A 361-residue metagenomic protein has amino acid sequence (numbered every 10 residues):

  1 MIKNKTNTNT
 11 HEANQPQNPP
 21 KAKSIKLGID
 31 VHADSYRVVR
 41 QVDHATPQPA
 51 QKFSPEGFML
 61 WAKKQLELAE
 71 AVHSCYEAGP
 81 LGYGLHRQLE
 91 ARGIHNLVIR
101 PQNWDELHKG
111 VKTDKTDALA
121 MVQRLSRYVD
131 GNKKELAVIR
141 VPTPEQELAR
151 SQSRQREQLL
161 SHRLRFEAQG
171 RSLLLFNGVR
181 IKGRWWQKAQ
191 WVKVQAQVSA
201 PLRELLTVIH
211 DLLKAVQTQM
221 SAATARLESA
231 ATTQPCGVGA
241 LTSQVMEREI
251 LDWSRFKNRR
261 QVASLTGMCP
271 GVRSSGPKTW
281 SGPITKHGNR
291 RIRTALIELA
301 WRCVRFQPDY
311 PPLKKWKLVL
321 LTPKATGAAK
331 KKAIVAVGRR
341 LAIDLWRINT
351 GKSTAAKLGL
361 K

Functional and structural regions predicted by a protein language model:
M1-P20, S221: Charged, flexible boundary elements
P20-Q41, M121: Gly/Thr-rich phosphate-binding beta-strand-loop-beta motif of the actin/hexokinase/Hsp70
V42-H73: Nucleic-acid-processing active sites and adjacent nucleic-acid-binding tracks, predominantly divalent metal-dependent
H73-L85, D105-H108: Acidic, metal-coordinating catalytic cores used for nucleic-acid/nucleotide bond scission and strand-transfer chemistry
L97-V138, V192-K193, K278-H287: Short alpha-helix plus adjacent loop in nuclease-associated cores
Q152-T232: Glycine-rich, often acidic, oxyanion-interacting loops/wings at catalytic, nucleic-acid, or phospho-protein interfaces
Q234-K330: Phosphate-backbone recognition surface of nucleic-acid-processing proteins
P277, K314-K361: Low-complexity, acidic/Ser/Thr- and charged residue-rich accessory regions of DNA metabolism proteins
